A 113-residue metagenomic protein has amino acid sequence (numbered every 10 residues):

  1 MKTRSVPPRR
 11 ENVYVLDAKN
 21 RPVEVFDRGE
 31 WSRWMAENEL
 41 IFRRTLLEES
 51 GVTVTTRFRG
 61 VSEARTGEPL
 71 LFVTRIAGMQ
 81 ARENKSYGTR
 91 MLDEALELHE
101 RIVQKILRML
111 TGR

Functional and structural regions predicted by a protein language model:
M1-L70: Short N-terminal "domain-start" leader segments that mark the transition from disordered tails or signal peptides into
M1-T3, R108-R113: Short intrinsically disordered terminal tails
P22, K85-Y87: Short N-terminal micro-motifs specific to bacterial/archaeal maturation and metal-cluster initiation sites
T56-K85, R101, R108: Short aromatic-glycine-(Arg/Gly/Cys) micro-motifs in beta-strand/loop hairpins
R90-M109: A short, charged, amphipathic alpha-helix used as a generic interaction element across diverse proteins
